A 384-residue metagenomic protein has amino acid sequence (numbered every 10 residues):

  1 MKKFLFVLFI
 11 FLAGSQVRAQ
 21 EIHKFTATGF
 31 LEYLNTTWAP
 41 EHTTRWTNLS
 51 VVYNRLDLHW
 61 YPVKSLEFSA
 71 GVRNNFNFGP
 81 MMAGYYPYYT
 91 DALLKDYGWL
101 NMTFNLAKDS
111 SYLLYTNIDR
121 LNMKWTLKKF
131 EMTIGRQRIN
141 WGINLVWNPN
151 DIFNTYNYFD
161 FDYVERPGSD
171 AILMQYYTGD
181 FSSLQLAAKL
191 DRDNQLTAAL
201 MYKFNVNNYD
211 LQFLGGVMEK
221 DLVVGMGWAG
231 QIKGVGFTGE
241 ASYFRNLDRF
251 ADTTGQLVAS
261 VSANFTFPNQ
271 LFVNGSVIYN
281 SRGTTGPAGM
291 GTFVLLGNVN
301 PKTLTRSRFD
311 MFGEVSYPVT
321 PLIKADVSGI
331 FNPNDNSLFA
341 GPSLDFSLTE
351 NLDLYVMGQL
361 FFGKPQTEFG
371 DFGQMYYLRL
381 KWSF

Functional and structural regions predicted by a protein language model:
Q20-H42, A70, S182: Transmembrane beta-strand segments of Gram-negative outer membrane beta-barrel proteins
F25, K64-F68, K129-M132, F181-L184 (+6 more regions): Repeated loop/turn-to-beta-strand initiation elements of outer-membrane beta-barrel proteins
G29-N35, A70-N74, I134-R136, L186-L190 (+6 more regions): Transmembrane beta-barrel strands of outer-membrane/channel proteins
W46-V52, L114-D119, T126, R166-D170 (+7 more regions): Residues that define the transmembrane beta-barrel architecture of outer-membrane proteins
L58-P62, K124-L127, Y176-T178, K203-V206 (+8 more regions): Residue-level signature of outer-membrane beta-barrel architecture
S65-F181, G363: Outer membrane beta-barrel
Q231-I330: Detector for outer-membrane/organellar transmembrane beta-barrel domains, recognizing the amphipathic beta-strand
G313-Y317, F346, L352-D353, M357-L360 (+1 more regions): Outer-membrane beta-barrel "beta-signal"
